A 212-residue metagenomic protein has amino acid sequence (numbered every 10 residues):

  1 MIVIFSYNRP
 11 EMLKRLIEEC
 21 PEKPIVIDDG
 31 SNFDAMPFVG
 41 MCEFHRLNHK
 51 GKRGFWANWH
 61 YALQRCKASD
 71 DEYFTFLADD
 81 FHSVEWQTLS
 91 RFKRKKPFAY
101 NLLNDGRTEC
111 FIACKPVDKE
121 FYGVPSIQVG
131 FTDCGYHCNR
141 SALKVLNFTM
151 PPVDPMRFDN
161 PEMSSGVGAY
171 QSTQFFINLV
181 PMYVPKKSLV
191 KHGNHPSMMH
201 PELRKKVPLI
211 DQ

Functional and structural regions predicted by a protein language model:
M1-I4, P24-I27: Hydrophobic targeting segments
F5, R9-M12, G130-F131, Y136-Q212: C-terminal catalytic/acceptor-binding lobe
R9-P21: Short, well-formed alpha-helical segments that are part of the catalytic scaffolds of diverse glycosyltransferases
D28-F38: A conserved acidic beta->alpha catalytic loop
A35, W59, E85-L89: Acidic donor-diphosphate engagement hotspot in glycosyltransferases and nucleotidyltransferases that stabilizes
K50-C66: Glycine-rich, basic loop-to-helix element that forms the pyrophosphate-binding segment of sugar-nucleotide handling
D71-H82: Short beta-strand-to-loop acidic/aromatic patch adjacent to the donor-nucleotide binding site
V84-M156: Conserved catalytic core of nucleotide-sugar-dependent glycosyltransferases
